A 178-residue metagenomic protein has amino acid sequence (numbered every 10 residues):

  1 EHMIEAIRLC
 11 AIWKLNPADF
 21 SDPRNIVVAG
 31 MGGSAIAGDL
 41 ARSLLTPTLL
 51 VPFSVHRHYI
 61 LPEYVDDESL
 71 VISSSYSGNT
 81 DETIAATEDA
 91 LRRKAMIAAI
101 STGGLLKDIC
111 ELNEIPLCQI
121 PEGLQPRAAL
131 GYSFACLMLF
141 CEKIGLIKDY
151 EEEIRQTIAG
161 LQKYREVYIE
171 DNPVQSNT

Functional and structural regions predicted by a protein language model:
E1-A6, G160: Active-site-proximal helix-loop elements at catalytic-domain edges
E5-F20, E170-T178: A short, well-structured juxtamembrane/interface segment
P17-E166: Glycine-rich phosphate-binding loops that contact phosphosugars or nucleotide phosphates
